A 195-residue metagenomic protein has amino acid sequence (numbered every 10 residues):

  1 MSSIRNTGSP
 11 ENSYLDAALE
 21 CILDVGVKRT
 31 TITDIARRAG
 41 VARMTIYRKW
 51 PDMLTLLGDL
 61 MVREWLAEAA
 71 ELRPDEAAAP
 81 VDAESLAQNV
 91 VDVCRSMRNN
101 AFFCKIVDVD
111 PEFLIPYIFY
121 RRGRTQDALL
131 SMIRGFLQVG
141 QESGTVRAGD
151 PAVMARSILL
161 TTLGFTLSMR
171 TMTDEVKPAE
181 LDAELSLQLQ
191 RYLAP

Functional and structural regions predicted by a protein language model:
M1-S9, E142: N-terminal intrinsically disordered/low-complexity leader segments
S9-L19, I35, L60-E68, L72 (+1 more regions): Generic hydrophobic, amphipathic alpha-helix propensity
S13, C21-T55, D59: Helix-turn-helix
L15, A87, V91, L130 (+5 more regions): An amphipathic alpha-helix signature
D59, R73-F102, M154-I158, D182: Hydrophobic alpha-helical connector segments
A69-A70, P116-S143, A152-R156: Amphipathic alpha-helical packing segments from all-alpha helical-bundle domains
P74, V107-P116: Short linear capping/connector segments at secondary-structure termini
C104-V109, E142-Q188: Hydrophobic/aromatic-rich alpha-helical bundle segments in the mid-to-C-terminal region
